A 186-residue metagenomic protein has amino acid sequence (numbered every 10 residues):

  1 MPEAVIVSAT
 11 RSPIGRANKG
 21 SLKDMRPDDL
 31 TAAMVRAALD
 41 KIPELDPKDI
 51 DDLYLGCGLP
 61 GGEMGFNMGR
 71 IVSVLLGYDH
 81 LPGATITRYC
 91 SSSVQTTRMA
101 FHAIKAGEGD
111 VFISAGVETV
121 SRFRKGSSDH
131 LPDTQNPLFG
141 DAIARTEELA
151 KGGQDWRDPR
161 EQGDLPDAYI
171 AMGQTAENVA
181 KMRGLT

Functional and structural regions predicted by a protein language model:
M1-A4, R16-P47, G62-F66, S73-T186: Acyl-thioester C-C bond-transforming condensing/cleaving domain
A9-I14: Short polar catalytic/cofactor-binding loops
K48-G56: Short glycine-rich phosphate-binding loop at a beta-alpha junction
L55-E63: A glycine-/small-polar-enriched, mobile loop at the entrance of the PLP active site in fold-type I
